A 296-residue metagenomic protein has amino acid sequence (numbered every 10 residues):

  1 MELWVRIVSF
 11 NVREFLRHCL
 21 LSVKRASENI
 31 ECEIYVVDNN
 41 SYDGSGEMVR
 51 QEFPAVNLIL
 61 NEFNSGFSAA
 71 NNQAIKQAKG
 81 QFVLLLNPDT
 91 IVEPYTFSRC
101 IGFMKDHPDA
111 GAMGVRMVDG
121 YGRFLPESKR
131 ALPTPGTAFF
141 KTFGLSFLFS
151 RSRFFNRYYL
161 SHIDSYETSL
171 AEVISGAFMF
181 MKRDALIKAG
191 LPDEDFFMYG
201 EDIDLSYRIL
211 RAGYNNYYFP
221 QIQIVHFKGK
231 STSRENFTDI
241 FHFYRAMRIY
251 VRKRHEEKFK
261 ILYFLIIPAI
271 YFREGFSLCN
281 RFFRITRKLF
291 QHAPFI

Functional and structural regions predicted by a protein language model:
L21-E31: Short, acidic, metal-binding catalytic loop of nucleotide-sugar glycosyltransferases
S22, D38-E47, F63: A conserved acidic beta->alpha catalytic loop
L60-A78, R99: Glycine-rich, basic loop-to-helix element that forms the pyrophosphate-binding segment of sugar-nucleotide handling
V83: Short aromatic/hydrophobic "clamp" motif used to bind/position activated sugar donors
I91-E127: Conserved donor NDP-sugar-binding/catalytic core segment of glycosyltransferases
L132-A171: Short, flexible, basic/aromatic active-site loop/helix in glycosyltransferases
D164-Q223: A short, conserved alpha-helix in the catalytic core of glycosyltransferases
Y207-R284: Active-site-adjacent helix/loop segment of glycosyltransferases that harbors family-specific signature motifs
